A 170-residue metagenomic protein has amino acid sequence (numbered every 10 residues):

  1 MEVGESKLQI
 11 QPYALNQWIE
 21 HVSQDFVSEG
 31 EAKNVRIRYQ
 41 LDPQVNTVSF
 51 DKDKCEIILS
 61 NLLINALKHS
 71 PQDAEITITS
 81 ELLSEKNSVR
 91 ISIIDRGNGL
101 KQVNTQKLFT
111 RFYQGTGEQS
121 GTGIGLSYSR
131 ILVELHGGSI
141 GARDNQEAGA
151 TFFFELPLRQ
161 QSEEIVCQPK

Functional and structural regions predicted by a protein language model:
M1-I10: Helix-loop junction within the histidine kinase core
Q9-A14, E31, R36-N46: Conserved catalytic submotifs in the C-terminal HATPase_c
S28, N98-G99: Glycine-rich G1-box
A66-L67: Short helix-loop "hinge" at the ATP-lid/N-box region of the Bergerat-fold HATPase_c
L100-F112: Short conserved segment of the HATPase_c
G125, S129: Short alpha-helical Gxxx[C/S/T] motif in the catalytic ATP-binding
